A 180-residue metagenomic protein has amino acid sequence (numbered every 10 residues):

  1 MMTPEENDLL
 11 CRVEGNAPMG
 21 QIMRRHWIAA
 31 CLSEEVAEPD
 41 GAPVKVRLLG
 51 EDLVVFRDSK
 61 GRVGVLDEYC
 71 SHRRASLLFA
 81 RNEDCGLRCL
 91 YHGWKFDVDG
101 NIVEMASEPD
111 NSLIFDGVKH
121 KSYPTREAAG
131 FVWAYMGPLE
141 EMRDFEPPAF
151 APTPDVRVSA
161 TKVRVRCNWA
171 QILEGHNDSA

Functional and structural regions predicted by a protein language model:
M1-R62, L78, D97-A180: Rieske [2Fe-2S] iron-sulfur-binding subdomain
G64-F79, D84-D97: Local cysteine-cluster metal-coordination motifs and their immediate loop/turn environment, predominantly Fe-S cluster
